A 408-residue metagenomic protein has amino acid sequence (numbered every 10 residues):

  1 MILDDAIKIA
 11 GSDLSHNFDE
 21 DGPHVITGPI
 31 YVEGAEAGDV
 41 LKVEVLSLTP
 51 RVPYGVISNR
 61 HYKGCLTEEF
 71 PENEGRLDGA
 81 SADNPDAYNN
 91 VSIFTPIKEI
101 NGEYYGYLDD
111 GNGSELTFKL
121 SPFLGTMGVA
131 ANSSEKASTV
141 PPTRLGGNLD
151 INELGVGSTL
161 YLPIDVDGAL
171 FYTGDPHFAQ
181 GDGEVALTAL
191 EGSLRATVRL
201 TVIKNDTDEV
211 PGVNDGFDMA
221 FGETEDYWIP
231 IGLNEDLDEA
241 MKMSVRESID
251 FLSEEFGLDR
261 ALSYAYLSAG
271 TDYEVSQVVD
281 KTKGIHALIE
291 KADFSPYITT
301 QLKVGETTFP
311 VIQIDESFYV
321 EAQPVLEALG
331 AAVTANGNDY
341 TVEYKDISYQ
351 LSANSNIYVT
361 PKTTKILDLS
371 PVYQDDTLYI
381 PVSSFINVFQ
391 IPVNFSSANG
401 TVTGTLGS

Functional and structural regions predicted by a protein language model:
M1-D5, S47-R51, D165-L170: Short, charged beta-turn/beta-strand-edge "cap" motif at the junction between a beta-strand and an adjacent loop
M1-F18: N-terminal, Lys/Arg-enriched amphipathic/low-complexity engagement segments that precede the first folded domain
N17-F18, V25-E44, G75, G79-G111 (+5 more regions): Alpha/propeptide regions of enzymes that mature by internal proteolysis
S47-G155: Intrinsically disordered, low-complexity linker/loop segments enriched in Gly/Pro and charged/polar residues
T117-E235: Conserved mixed alpha/beta catalytic, RNA-binding, or beta-rich assembly cores of soluble enzyme, regulatory
G270-H286: Short amphipathic alpha-helical segments at helix boundaries and their inter-helical linkers
K281-Y297: Long, compositionally biased
I298-S408: Primary recognition of N-terminal secretory signal peptides and signal-anchoring hydrophobic helices
